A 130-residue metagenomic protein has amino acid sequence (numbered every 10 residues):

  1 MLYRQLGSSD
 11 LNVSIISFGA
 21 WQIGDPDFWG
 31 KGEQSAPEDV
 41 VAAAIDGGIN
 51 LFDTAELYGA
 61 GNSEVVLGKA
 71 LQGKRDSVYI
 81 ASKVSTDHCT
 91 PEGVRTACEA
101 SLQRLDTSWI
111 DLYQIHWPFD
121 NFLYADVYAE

Functional and structural regions predicted by a protein language model:
M1-V78: N-terminal binding-site loop/beta-alpha segment at the start of enzyme catalytic domains that lines or forms
F18, T54, S82, L112-I115: Conserved beta-strand positions
Q22-S35, S82-E92, N121-F122: Active-site mouth loops of central-metabolism enzymes
Y58, G73, S77-E92, H116-F119: Structural motif corresponding to the early beta-alpha repeats
H88-E130: Glycine/proline-rich, positively charged, aromatic-decorated active-site loop/lid region on the catalytic face
